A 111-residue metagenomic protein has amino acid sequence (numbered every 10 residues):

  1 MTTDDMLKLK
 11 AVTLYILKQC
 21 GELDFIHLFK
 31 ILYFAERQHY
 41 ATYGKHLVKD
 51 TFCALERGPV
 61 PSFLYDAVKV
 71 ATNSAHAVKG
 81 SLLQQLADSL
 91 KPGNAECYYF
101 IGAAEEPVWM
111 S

Functional and structural regions predicted by a protein language model:
M1-S111: Domain-edge interaction signal
